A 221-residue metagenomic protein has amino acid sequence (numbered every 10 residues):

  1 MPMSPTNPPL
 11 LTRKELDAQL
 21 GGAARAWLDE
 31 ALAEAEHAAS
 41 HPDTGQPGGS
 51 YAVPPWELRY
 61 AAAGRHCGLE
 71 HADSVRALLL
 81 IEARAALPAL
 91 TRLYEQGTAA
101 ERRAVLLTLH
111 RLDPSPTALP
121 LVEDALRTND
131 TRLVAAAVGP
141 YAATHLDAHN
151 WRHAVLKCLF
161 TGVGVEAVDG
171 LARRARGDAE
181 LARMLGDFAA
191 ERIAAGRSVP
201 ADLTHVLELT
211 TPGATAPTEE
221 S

Functional and structural regions predicted by a protein language model:
M1-A83, N150-S221: N-terminal alpha-helical scaffold/docking segments in eukaryotic complex subunits
L79-M184, A189: Eukaryote-skewed repeat-based solenoidal scaffolds used as protein-protein interaction platforms, primarily
